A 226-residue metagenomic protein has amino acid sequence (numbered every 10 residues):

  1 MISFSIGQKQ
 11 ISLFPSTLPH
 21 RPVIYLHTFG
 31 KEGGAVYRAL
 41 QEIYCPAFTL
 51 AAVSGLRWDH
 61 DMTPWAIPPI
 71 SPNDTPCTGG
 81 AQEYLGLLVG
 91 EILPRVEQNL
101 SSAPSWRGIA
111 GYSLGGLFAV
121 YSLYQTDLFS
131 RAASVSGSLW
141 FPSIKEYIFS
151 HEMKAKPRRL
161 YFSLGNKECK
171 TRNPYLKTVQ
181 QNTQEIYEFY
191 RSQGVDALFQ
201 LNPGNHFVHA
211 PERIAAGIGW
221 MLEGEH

Functional and structural regions predicted by a protein language model:
M1-V23, F48, H226: A domain-start/cap signature at the N-terminus of enzymes
Q10, H20-S101: Serine-hydrolase catalytic machinery in alpha/beta-hydrolase-like enzymes
L26-G30, S136, L164: The conserved beta1-alpha1 loop
R38, G90, V120-Y124, A215: Short, hydrophobic alpha-helix immediately C-terminal to the catalytic nucleophile
W106-G111, V135: Short beta-strand immediately N-terminal to the catalytic nucleophile in serine-hydrolase-like folds
A110-G115, A119: Gly/Ala-rich beta-loop-alpha elbow adjacent to hydrolase catalytic centers
L128-W140, R159: A conserved short beta-strand
W140-P211, A215-M221: The feature captures the conserved acid-bearing segment of alpha/beta-hydrolase catalytic domains
